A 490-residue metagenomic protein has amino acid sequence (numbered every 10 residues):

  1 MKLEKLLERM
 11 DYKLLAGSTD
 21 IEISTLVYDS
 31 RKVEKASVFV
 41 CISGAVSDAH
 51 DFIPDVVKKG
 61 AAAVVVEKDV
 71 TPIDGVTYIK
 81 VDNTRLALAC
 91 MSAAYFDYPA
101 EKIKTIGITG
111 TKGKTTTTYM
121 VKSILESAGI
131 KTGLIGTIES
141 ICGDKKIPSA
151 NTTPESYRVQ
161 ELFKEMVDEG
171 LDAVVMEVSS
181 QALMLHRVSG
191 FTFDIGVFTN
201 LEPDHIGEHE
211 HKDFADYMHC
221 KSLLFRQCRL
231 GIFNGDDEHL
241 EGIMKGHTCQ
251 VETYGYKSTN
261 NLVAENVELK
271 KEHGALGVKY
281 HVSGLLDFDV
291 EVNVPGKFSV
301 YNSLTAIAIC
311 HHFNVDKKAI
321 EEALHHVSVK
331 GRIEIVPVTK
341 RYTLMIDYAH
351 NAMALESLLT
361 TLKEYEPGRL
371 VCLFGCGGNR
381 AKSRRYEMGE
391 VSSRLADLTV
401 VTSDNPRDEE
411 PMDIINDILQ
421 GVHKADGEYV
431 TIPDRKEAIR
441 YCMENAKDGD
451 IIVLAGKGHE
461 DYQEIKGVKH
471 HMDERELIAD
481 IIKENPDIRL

Functional and structural regions predicted by a protein language model:
M1-C90, A94, R226, E238 (+7 more regions): N-terminal leader/targeting and accessory segments in enzymes
M1-L14, K35-V38, T248, L285 (+4 more regions): ATP-dependent carboxylate-amine ligase
L7-M10, L88-G235, H239-Q250, Y365-E366 (+1 more regions): Phosphate-binding loop of NTP-binding sites
L7-M10, V70-G75, D168-E169, I195-L344 (+2 more regions): Acidic, Mg2+-coordinating active-site environments of NTP-dependent enzymes
G44-V46, V70, S180-Q181, E202-D204 (+4 more regions): Short glycine-rich anion-binding loops that position phosphate/pyrophosphate groups of nucleotides and phosphorylated
A49-A62, Y78-N83, F193-T199, A215-H219 (+3 more regions): A short, gly/pro- and small-residue-rich
A62-K68, G231-G235, L373-F374, D397-N405: Short internal beta-strands
V66, D82, G136, V178 (+4 more regions): Short loop/edge segments at beta-strand edges and connector loops that shape dinucleotide/nucleotide cofactor-binding
